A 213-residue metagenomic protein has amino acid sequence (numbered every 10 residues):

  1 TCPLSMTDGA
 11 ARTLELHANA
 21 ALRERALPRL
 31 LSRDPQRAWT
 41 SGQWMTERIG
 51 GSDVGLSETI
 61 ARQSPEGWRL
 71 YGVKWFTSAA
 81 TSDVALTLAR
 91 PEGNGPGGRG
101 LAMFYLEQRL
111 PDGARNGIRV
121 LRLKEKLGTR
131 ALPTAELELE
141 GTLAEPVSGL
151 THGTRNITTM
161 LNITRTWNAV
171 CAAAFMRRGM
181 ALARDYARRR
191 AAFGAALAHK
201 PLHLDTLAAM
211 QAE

Functional and structural regions predicted by a protein language model:
T1-R37, S78-A80: Internal helix-loop-helix
G42-V84: Flexible, glycine/threonine-enriched loop-and-boundary segments that flank and lead into catalytic domains of large
I49-S52, F76-S78, G95, K126-P133: Short Gly/Pro-enriched turn/cap motifs at secondary-structure boundaries
L56-Q63, L88-A89, L137, G141: Short beta-strand elements
G67, Y71-G117: A short core secondary-structure module
D112-G117, L121, K126, P133-T164 (+1 more regions): A glycine-rich, basic-preceded beta-loop-alpha segment at the flavin cofactor/substrate interface of flavin-utilizing
H203-L204, M210-E213: Extended, well-ordered alpha-helical scaffold/bundle regions in very large, multi-domain proteins
